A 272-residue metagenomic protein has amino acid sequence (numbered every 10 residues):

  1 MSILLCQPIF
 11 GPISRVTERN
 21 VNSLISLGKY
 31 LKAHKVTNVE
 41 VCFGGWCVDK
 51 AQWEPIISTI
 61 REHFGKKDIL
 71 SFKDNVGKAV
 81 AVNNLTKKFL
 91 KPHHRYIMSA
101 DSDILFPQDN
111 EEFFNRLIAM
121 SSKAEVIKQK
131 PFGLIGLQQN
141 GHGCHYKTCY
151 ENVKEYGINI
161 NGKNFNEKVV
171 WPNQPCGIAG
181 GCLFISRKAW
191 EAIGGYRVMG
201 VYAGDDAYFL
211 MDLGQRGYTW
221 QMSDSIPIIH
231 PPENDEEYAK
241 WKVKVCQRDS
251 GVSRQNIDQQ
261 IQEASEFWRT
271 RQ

Functional and structural regions predicted by a protein language model:
S2-Q7, L24, V39-F43: Hydrophobic targeting segments
P12-K32, Q52-P55: Short, well-formed alpha-helical segments that are part of the catalytic scaffolds of diverse glycosyltransferases
V16-N20, W171, Y196-Q272: C-terminal catalytic/acceptor-binding lobe
F43-I56: A conserved acidic beta->alpha catalytic loop
E62-V76: Conserved donor nucleotide-binding strand/loop of the catalytic core
F72-F89: Glycine-rich, basic loop-to-helix element that forms the pyrophosphate-binding segment of sugar-nucleotide handling
H94-P107: Short beta-strand-to-loop acidic/aromatic patch adjacent to the donor-nucleotide binding site
F106-R197: Conserved catalytic core of nucleotide-sugar-dependent glycosyltransferases
